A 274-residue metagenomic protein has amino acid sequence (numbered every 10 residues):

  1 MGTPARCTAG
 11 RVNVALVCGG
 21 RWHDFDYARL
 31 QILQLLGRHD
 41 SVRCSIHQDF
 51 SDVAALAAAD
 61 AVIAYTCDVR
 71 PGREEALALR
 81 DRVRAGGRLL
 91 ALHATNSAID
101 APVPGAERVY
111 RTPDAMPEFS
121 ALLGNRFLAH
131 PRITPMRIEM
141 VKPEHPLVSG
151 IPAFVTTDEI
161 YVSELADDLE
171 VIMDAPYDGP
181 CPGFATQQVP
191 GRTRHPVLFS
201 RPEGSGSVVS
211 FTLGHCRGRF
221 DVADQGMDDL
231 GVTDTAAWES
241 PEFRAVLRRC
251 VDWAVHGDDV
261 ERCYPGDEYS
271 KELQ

Functional and structural regions predicted by a protein language model:
G2-R11, R38, V189-H195, E203-Q274: Extracellular ligand-binding/catalytic regions of CAZymes and related secreted enzymes and adhesion modules
P4, G37, R43, A57-A58 (+1 more regions): Catalytic beta-strand/loop cores that center a nucleophilic Ser/Cys/Thr and support acyl-enzyme chemistry
T8, N13-A101: Helical hinge/lid and interdomain linker segments adjacent to catalytic or ligand-binding clefts that mediate domain
V17-G20, A64, V162, F199-E203 (+1 more regions): Extended, composition-driven regions rather than compact fold-specific motifs
Y27-R29, A94, A101-G105, F184-A185 (+1 more regions): Short aromatic-enriched loop/helix-cap "lid" or pocket-rim segments at secondary-structure transitions that line
A28, E75, A115, F243-L247: Stable alpha-helical elements in mature extracytoplasmic
R70-G150: A glycine-rich, often tryptophan-bearing local segment used as a flexible ligand/cofactor-contacting loop or short
